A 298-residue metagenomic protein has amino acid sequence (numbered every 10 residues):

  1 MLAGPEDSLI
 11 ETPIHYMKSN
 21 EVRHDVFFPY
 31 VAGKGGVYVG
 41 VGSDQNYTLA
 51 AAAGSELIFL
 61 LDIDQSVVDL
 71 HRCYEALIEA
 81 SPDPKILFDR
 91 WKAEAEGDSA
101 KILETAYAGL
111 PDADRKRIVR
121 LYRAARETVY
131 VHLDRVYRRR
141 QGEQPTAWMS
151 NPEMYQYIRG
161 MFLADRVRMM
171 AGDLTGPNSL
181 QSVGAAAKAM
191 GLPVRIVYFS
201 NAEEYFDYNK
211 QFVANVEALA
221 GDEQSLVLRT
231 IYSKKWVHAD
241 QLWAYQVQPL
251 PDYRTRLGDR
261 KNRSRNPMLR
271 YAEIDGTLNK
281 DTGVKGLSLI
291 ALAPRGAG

Functional and structural regions predicted by a protein language model:
M1-V37, Y74-E75, D89-A93, G97-Y107: Class I SAM-dependent methyltransferase Rossmann-like catalytic core, especially the SAM/SAH-binding loop
A32-N46, L57-L60, D64: Conserved class I S-adenosyl-L-methionine
G33-G36, Q181-I196: A short acidic, Gly/Pro-enriched loop at the edge of an enzyme's catalytic core that lines a small-molecule cofactor
E56-R168, D173, L257-G298: Class I S-adenosyl-L-methionine-dependent methyltransferase module
D165-K188: Adenosine-cofactor binding site in Rossmann-like domains, unifying the SAM/SAH pocket of S-adenosylmethionine-dependent
N178-V183, E204-V216: A short, conserved alpha-helix within the catalytic core of class I
V194-E203, D222-K234: Conserved beta-strand signature within the Rossmann-like core of class I S-adenosyl-L-methionine
L228-D259: Conserved class I S-adenosyl-L-methionine
